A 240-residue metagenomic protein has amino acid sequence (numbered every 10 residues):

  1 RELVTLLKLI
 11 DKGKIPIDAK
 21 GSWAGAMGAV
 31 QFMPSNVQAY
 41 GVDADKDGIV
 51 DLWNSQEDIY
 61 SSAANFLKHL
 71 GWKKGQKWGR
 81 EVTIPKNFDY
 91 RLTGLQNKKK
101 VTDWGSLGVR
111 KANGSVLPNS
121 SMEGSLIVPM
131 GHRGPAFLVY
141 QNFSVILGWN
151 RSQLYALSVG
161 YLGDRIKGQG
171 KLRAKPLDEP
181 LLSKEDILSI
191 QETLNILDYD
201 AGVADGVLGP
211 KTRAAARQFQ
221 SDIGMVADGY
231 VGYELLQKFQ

Functional and structural regions predicted by a protein language model:
R1-P118, P135-F137, V145-G163, G168-K184 (+2 more regions): Catalytic glycan-binding domains that act on GlcNAc-containing polysaccharides
L9, F66, L162, T193 (+2 more regions): Generic, well-ordered alpha-helical scaffold segments in large soluble proteins
S121-M122: Intrinsically disordered, low-complexity Ser/Thr/Pro/Gly-rich interaction regions that scaffold/cooperate
P129-P135: C-terminal accessory/tail domains of diverse enzymes
L182-I187, N195-F239: Short acidic, glycine/serine/threonine-rich helix-capping segments at coil-helix boundaries
